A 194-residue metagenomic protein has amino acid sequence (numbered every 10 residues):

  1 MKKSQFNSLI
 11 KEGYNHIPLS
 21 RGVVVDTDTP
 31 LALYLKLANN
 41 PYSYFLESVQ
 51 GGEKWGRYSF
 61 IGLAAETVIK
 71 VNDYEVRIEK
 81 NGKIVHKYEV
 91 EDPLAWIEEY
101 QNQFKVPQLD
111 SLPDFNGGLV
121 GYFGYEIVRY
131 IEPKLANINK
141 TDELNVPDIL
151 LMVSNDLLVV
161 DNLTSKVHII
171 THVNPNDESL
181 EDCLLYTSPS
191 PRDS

Functional and structural regions predicted by a protein language model:
K3-T141, N145-L184: A cross-family signal for N-terminal binding/gating loops and helix N-caps that shape access to the active site
Y186-D193: Conserved small/polar residues in nucleotide/adenosyl-binding loops
